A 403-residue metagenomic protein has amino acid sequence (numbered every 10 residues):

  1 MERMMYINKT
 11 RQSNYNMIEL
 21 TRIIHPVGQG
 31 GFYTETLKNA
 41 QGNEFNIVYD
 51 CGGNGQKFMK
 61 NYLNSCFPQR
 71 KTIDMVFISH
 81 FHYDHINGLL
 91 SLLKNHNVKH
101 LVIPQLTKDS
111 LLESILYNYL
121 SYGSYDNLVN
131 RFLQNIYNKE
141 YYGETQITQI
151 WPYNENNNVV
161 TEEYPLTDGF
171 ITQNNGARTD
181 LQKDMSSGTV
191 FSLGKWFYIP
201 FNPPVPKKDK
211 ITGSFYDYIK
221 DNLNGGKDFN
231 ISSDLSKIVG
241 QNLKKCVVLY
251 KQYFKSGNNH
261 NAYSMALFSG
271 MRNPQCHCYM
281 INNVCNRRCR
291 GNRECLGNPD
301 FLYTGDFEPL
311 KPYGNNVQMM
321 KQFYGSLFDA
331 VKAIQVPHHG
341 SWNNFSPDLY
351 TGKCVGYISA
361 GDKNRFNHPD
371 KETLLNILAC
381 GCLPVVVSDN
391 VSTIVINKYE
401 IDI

Functional and structural regions predicted by a protein language model:
E2, Y6-L20, N95-D300, D389 (+1 more regions): Flexible, acidic/histidine-containing loops and adjacent segments that form or flank the divalent-metal
K9-S65, G270-K311: Conserved beta-strand hairpin/beta-sheet module of binuclear metal-dependent hydrolase folds, prominently
V27, D50-G53, F81, N202-V205 (+3 more regions): Active-site metal-binding loops of divalent metal-dependent hydrolases
E35, P337, S341-G352, A360-I403: C-terminal regions of proteins
F45, Q56-L106, G325-S341, C354: Active-site metal-binding motif and surrounding structural segment of the metallo-beta-lactamase
N61-Y62, G88-L92, N316-F323, F345-G352 (+1 more regions): A short acidic, amphipathic alpha-helical/loop segment
F81-I86, K108-S110, E308-P312, V336-F345 (+1 more regions): Active-site environment of divalent metal-dependent phosphoester hydrolases
Y303-G305, L310-G352, G356-I358: Extended hydrophobic/aromatic segments used for targeting, binding, or gating
